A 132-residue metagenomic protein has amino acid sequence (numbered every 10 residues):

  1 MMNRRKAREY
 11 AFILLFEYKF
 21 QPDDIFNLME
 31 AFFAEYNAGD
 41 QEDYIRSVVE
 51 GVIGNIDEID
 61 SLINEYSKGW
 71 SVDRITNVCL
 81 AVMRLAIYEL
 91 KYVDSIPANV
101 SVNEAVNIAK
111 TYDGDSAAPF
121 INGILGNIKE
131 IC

Functional and structural regions predicted by a protein language model:
M1-C132: N-terminal interaction/assembly modules
